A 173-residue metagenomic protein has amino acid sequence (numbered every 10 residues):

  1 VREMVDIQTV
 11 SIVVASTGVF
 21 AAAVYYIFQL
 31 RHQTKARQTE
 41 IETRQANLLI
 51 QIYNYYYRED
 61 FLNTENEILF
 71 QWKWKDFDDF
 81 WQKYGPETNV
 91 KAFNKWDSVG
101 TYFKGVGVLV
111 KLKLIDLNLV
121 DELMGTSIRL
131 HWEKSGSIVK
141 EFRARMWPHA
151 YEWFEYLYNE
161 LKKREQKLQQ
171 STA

Functional and structural regions predicted by a protein language model:
R2-D79: Membrane-proximal alpha-helical anchors
M4, Q8-S11, E40, P86-D97 (+1 more regions): Short, solvent-exposed segments of well-ordered alpha helices
Y25-Y26, Y53, E65, Y84 (+2 more regions): Aromatic-enriched hydrophobic runs in primary sequence
L49-N54, L62-L69, D78-Q82, D121 (+2 more regions): Generic detector of well-ordered alpha-helical segments enriched in charged/polar residues, highlighting helical
W74-K91: Extracytoplasmic/periplasmic/luminal assembly and interaction segments in envelope/secretory/respiratory proteins
N89-A173: An amphipathic alpha-helical interaction surface
